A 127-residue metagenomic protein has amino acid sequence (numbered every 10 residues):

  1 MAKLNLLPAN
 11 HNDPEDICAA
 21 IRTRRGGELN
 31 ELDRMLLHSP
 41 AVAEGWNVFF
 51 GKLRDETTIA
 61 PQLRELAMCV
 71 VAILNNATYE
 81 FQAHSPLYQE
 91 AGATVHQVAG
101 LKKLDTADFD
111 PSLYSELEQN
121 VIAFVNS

Functional and structural regions predicted by a protein language model:
M1-L63, Q89, H96, T106-D110: Acidic, glycine/proline-rich low-complexity segments that act as flexible tails and inter-domain linkers
R25, S39, A43, V71-T78 (+2 more regions): Alpha-helical transition-metal enzyme core signature, strongest for iron centers
L29, L63-L66, E118-V121: Short runs of predominantly hydrophobic/aromatic residues within well-ordered alpha helices that form helix-helix
I59, L63-L66, V71-A99: Conserved alpha-helical segments that form or flank metal/cofactor-binding pockets of metalloenzymes
L113-S127: Acidic/histidine-rich alpha-helical segments that form the ligand environment of transition-metal centers
